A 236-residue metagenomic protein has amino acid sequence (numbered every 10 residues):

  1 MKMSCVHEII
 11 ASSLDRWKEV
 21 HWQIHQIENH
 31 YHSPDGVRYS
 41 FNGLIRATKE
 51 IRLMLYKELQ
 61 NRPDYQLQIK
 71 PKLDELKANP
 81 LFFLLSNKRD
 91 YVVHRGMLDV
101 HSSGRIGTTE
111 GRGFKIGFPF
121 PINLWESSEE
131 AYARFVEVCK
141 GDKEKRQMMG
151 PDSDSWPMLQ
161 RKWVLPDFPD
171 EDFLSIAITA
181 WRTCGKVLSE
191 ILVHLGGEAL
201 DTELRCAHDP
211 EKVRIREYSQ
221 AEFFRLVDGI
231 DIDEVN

Functional and structural regions predicted by a protein language model:
M1-Y39, Q60, Q66-N236: Acidic, Ser/Thr/Gly/Pro-rich intrinsically disordered interaction regions
P34-L55: N-terminal, Lys/Arg-enriched amphipathic/low-complexity engagement segments that precede the first folded domain
